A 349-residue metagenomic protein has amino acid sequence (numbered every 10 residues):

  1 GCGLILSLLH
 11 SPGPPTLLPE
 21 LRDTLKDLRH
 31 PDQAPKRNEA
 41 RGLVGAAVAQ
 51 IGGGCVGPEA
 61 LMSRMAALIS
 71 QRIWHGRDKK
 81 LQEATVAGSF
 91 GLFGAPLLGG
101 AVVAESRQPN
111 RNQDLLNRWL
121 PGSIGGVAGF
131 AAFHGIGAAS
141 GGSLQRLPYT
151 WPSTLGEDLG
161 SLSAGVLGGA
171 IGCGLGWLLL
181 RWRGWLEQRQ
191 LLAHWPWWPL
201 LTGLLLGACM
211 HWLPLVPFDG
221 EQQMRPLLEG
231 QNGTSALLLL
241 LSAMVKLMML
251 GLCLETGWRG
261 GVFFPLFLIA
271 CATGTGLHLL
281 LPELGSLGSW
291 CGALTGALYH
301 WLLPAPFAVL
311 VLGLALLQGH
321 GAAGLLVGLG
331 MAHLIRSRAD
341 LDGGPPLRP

Functional and structural regions predicted by a protein language model:
G1-P349: Alpha-helical transmembrane segments and immediately membrane-proximal extracytoplasmic
